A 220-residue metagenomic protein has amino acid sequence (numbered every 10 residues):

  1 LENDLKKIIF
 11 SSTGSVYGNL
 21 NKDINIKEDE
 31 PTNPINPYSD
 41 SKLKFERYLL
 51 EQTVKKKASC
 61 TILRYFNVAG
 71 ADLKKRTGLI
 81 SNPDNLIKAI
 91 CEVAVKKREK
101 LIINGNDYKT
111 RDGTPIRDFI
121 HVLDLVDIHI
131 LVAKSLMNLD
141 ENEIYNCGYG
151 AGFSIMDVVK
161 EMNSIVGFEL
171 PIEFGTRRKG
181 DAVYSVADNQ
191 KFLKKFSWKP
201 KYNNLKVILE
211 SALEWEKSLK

Functional and structural regions predicted by a protein language model:
L1-K7, S135: A short helix-coil junction within the Rossmann-fold of NAD(P)-dependent oxidoreductases
N3-D4, Q52, K56, K97 (+1 more regions): Helix C-cap/helix->beta junction micro-motif
K6, V16-N67, K74-N85: Catalytic helix-loop patch of NAD(P)-dependent Rossmann-fold dehydrogenases
I8-S12, T61-N67, I102, D118 (+1 more regions): Structural signature of the Rossmann-like NAD(P)-dependent dehydrogenase/reductase core
S12, I26, A187-D188: A conserved hydrophobic position in a structured secondary element of the catalytic/binding core that shapes
V16-Y17, V68-G70, L125, G150: Conserved sequence/active-site signature of Rossmann-fold short-chain dehydrogenase/reductase
G18-L20, G70-L73, I155, D181-V183: A short beta-to-alpha transition loop/helix N-cap that caps and shapes the active-site region
A89-K220: C-terminal substrate-binding subdomain of Rossmann-fold SDR/epimerase-dehydratase oxidoreductases
